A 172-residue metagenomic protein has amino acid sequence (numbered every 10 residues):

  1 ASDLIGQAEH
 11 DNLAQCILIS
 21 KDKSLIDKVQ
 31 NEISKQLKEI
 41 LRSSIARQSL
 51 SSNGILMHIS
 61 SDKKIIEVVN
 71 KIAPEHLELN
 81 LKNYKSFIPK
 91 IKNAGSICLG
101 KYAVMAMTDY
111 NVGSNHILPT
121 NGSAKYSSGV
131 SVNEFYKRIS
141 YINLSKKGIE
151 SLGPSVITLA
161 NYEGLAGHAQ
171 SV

Functional and structural regions predicted by a protein language model:
A1-K64: ALDH superfamily catalytic-core signature
E32, V68-K71: Short amphipathic alpha-helices in soluble, non-transmembrane regions that often serve as interface/regulatory elements
A46, I66, Y110-V112: A short alpha-helix capping/helix-coil boundary motif
K63-I66, M105: A short acidic, often aromatic-flanked loop/helix-cap motif at beta-alpha or helix-coil junctions that lines enzyme
N70-V172: C-terminal core of ALDH-fold dehydrogenases
